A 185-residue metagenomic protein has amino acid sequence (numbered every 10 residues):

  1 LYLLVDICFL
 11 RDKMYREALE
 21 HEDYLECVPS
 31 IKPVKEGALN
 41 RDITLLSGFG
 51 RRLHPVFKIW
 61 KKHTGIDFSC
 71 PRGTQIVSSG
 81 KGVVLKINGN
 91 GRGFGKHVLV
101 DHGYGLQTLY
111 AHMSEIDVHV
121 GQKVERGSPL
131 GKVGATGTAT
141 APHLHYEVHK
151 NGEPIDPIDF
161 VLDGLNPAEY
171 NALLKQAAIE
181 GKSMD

Functional and structural regions predicted by a protein language model:
L1-T44, D185: Non-catalytic extracellular/periplasmic "stalk" and linker regions immediately N-terminal to catalytic or recognition
E36-E180: Catalytic cores of peptidoglycan-degrading enzymes
